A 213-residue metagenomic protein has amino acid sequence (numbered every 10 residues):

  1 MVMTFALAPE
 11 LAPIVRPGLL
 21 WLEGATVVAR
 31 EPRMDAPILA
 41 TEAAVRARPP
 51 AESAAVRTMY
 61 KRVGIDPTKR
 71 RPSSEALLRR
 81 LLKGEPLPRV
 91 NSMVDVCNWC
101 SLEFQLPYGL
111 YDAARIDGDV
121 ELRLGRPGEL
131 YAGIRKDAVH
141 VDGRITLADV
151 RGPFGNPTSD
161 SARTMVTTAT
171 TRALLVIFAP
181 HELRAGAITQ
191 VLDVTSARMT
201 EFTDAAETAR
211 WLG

Functional and structural regions predicted by a protein language model:
M1-G213: Charge-biased, low-complexity intrinsically disordered regions
